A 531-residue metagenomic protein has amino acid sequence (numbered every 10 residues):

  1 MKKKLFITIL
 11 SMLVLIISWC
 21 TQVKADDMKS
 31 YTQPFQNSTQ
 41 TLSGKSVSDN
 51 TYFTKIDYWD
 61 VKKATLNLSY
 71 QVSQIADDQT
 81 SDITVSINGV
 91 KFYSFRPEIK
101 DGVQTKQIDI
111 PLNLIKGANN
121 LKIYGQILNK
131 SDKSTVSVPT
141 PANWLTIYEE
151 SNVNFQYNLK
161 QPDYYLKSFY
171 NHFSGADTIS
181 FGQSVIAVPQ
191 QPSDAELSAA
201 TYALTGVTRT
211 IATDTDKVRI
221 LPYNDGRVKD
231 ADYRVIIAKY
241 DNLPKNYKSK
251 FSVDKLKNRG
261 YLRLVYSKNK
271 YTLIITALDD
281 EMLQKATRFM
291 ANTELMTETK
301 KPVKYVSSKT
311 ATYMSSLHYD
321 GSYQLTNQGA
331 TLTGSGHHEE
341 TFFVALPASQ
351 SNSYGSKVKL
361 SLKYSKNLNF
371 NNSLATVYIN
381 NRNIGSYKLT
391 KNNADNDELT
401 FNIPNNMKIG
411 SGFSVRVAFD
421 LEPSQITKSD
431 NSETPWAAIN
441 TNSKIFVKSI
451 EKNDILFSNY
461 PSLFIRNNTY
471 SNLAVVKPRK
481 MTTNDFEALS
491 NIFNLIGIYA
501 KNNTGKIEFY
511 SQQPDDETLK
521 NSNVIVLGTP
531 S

Functional and structural regions predicted by a protein language model:
K2-A25: Sec-dependent N-terminal signal peptides of Gram-positive bacterial secreted proteins and lipoproteins
A25-S531: Solvent-exposed alpha-helical segments and adjacent loops that form catalytic or protein-interaction surfaces
